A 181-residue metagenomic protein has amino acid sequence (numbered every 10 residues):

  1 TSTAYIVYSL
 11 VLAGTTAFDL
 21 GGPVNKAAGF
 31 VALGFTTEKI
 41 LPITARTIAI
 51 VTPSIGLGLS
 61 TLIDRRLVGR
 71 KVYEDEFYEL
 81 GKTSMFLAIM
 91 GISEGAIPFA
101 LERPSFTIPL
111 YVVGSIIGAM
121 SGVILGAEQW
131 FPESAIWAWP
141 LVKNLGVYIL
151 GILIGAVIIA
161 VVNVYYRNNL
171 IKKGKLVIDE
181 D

Functional and structural regions predicted by a protein language model:
T1-I178: Pore-lining transmembrane helices
